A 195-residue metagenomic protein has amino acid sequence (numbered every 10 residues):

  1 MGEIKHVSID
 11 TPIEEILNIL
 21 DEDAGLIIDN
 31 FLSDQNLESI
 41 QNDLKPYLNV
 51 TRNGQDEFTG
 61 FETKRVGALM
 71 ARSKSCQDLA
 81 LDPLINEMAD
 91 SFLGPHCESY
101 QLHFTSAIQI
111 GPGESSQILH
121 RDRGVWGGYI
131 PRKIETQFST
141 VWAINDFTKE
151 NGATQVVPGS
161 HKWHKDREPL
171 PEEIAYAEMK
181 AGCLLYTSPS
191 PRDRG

Functional and structural regions predicted by a protein language model:
M1-D23, I28-Y129: Non-heme Fe(II)-dependent double-stranded beta-helix
D34-Q35, W163, L170, D193: Amphipathic, positively biased hydrophobic alpha-helical segments used for protein targeting and membrane insertion
F104, V156-P158, T187: Structural signal for conserved beta-strand scaffold positions within catalytic alpha/beta enzyme cores
I108, D146-F147, S188: Short Ser/Thr-interspersed hydrophobic loop/turn segments at strand-loop and sheet-helix junctions that line or gate
G113-M179: Catalytic core of non-heme Fe(II) oxygenases with the double-stranded beta-helix
H120, L185-Y186: Histidine-centered active-site/metal-ligand motif
Y186-G195: Conserved small/polar residues in nucleotide/adenosyl-binding loops
